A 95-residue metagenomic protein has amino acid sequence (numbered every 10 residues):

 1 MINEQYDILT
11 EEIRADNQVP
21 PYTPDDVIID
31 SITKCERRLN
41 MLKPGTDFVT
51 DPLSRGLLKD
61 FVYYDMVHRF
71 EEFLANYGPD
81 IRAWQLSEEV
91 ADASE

Functional and structural regions predicted by a protein language model:
M1-S54, E72, L86-E95: Conserved short "hinge" loops at termini or chain/domain junctions
P21, D60-Y63, N76: Intrinsically disordered, low-complexity N-terminal regions enriched in serine/proline/glycine with scattered basic
S31-K34, F61, D80: Short acidic/histidine-centered micro-motifs embedded in hydrophobic/aromatic stretches that mark compact functional
G56-H68: Short, hydrophobic/amphipathic alpha-helical patches that form generic packing surfaces within helical domains
M66-L86: C-terminal structural segments of small proteins and small subunits
